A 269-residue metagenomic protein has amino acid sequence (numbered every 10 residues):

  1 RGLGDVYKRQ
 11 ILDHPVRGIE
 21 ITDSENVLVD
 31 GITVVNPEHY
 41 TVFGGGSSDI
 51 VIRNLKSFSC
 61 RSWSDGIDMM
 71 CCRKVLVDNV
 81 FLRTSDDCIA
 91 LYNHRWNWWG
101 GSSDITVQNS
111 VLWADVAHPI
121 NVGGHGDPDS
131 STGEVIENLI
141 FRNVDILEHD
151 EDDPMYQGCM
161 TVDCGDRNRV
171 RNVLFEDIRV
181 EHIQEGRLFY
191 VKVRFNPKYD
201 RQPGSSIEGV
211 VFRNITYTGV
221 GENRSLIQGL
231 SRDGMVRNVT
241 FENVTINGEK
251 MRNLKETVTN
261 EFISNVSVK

Functional and structural regions predicted by a protein language model:
R1, V16-D30, S48-N54, M69 (+7 more regions): Surface-exposed loop/turn motifs in large extracellular/passenger domains
G2-Y7: Short, small-residue-biased leader/transition segments that mark boundaries at the very start of proteins
K8-R9, D13-V16: Asp-box/WD-like beta-propeller blade repeats and closely related beta-sheet repeat scaffolds
V16-R17, E38-G44, C60-M70, K74 (+8 more regions): Short glycine/acidic-rich loop motifs that flank beta-strands on beta-rich extracellular proteins
S57: Active-site micro-motifs of SAM-dependent methyltransferase domains
V191-R194: Active-site pocket scaffolds in enzymes
